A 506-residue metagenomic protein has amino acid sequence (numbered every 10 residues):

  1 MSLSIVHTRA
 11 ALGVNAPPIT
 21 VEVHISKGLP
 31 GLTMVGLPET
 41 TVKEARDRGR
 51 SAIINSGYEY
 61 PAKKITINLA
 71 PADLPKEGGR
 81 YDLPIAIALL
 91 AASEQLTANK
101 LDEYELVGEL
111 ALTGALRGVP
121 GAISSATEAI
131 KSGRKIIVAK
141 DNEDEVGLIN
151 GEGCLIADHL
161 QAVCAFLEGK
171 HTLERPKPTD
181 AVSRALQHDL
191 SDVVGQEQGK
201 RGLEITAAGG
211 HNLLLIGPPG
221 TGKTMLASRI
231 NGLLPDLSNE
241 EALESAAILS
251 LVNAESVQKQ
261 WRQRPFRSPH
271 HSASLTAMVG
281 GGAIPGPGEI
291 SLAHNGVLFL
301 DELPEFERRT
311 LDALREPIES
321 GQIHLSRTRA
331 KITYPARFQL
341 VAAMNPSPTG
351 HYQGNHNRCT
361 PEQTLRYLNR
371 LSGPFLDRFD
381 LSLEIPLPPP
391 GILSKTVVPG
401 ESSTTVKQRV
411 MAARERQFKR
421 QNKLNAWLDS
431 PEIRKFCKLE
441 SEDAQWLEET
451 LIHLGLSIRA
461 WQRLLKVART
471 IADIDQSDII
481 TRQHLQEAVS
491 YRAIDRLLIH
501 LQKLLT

Functional and structural regions predicted by a protein language model:
M1-L214, P218-T224, W261, S326 (+2 more regions): Peripheral, non-AAA+ core regions of ATP-driven protein-machinery
V35-R46, P61, N68-G78, I284-P285 (+1 more regions): Basic, amphipathic alpha-helical bundle interface domains used for macromolecular binding and assembly
Y60-K63, K100-L101, K131, N150-G151 (+7 more regions): Short loop/turn elements that form and flank the Walker-type P-loop nucleotide-binding site in RecA-like NTPase cores
L112, L298-F299, E305-F306: Residues immediately C-terminal
E168-I205, G209, D236-I290: P-loop NTPase nucleotide-binding/switch module
L215-E255, S320: Walker A/P-loop
N295, D301-L303, A313: Walker B catalytic acidic pair
